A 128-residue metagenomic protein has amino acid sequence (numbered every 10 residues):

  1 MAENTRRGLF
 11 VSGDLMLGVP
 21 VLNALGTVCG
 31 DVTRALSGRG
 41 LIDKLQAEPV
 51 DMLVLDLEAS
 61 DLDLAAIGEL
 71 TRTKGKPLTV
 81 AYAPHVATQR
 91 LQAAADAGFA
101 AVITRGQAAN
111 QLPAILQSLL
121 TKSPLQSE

Functional and structural regions predicted by a protein language model:
M1-R7, L22, I115-E128: Non-catalytic signal-transmission and effector/linker regions of two-component phosphorelay proteins
R6-L15: Conserved acidic segment of CheY-like receiver
G30-S37: Short hydrophobic/Thr-rich beta-strand motif most characteristic of the beta2 strand and flanking loop of CheY-like
S37-M52: Acidic, metal-coordinating helix/loop segments flanking the phosphotransfer/catalytic sites of two-component signaling
V54-L70: Conserved phosphotransfer microenvironments
P77-V86: A short, hydrophobic beta-strand element within the central beta-sheet of small alpha/beta folds
V86-A101: Alpha4 helix (beta4-alpha4-beta5 surface) of REC/receiver domains from two-component response regulators
G98-P113: Output/docking surface of receiver
